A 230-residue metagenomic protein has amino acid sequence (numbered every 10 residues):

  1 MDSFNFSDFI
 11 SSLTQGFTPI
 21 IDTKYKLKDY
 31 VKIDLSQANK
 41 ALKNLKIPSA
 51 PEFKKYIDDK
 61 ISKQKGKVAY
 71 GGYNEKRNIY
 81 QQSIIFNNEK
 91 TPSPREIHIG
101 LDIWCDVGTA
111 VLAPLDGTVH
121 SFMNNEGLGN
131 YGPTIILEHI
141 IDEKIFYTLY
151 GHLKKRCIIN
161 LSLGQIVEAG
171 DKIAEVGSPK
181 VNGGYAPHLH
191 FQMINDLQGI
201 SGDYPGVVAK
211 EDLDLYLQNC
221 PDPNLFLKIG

Functional and structural regions predicted by a protein language model:
M1-S83, T91-P92, V107, I141-D142 (+1 more regions): Terminal presequence/propeptide segments associated with secretion/organelle targeting and zymogen/polyprotein
L13, I20-V31, S36, K40 (+3 more regions): Acidic, glycine-rich catalytic/binding loops that coordinate metals and/or anionic ligands
T91-G127: Short, glycine/small-residue-enriched coil/turn segments at secondary-structure junctions
H98, H139, H152, H188-H190: Histidine-centered active-site/metal-ligand motif
I103, G117, L137, G170 (+1 more regions): Terminal peptide-recognition signature
A110-S121, N160-V176: Short, well-structured beta-strand-loop connectors
A113-C157: Zn2+-dependent peptidoglycan hydrolase active-site motif and core
H120-P133, D171-H188: Flexible, gly/ser-rich surface segments that form the specificity/activation loops bordering the active-site cleft
